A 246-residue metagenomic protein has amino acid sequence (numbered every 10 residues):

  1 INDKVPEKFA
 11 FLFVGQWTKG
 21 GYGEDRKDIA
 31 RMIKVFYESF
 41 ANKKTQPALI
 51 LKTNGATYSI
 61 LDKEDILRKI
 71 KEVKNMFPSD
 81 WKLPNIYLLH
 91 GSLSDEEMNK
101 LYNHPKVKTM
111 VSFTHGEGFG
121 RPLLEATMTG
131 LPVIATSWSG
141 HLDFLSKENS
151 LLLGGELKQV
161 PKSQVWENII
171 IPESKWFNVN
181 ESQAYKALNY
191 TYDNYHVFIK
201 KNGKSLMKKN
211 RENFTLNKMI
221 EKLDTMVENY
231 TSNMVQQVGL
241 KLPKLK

Functional and structural regions predicted by a protein language model:
I1-E97: Conserved catalytic-core segment of nucleotide-activated headgroup transferases in glycan assembly
K100-G118, M128-L131: Acidic donor-binding loop of glycosyltransferase active sites
G120-L123, W138: Short glycine/serine-rich donor-binding loops of glycosyltransferases
P132-A135, L151-L152: Short hydrophobic beta-strand element within catalytic cores of glycosyltransferases and related nucleotide-activated
L142-Y190: Change "using UDP/GDP/dTDP sugars" to "using nucleotide sugars
K175-Q183, D193-T225: A charged, aromatic-enriched C-terminal amphipathic alpha-helix characteristic of glycosyltransferases across folds
N194, L216-K246: C-terminal alpha-helical cap of glycosyltransferases
